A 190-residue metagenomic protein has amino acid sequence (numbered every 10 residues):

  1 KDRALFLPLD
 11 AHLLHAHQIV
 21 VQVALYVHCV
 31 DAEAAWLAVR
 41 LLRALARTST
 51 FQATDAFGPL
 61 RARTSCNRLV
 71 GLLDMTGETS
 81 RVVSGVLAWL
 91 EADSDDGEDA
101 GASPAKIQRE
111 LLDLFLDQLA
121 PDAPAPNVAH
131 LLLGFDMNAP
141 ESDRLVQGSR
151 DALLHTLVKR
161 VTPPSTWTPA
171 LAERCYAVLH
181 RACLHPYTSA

Functional and structural regions predicted by a protein language model:
K1-A190: Extended alpha-helical scaffold regions
